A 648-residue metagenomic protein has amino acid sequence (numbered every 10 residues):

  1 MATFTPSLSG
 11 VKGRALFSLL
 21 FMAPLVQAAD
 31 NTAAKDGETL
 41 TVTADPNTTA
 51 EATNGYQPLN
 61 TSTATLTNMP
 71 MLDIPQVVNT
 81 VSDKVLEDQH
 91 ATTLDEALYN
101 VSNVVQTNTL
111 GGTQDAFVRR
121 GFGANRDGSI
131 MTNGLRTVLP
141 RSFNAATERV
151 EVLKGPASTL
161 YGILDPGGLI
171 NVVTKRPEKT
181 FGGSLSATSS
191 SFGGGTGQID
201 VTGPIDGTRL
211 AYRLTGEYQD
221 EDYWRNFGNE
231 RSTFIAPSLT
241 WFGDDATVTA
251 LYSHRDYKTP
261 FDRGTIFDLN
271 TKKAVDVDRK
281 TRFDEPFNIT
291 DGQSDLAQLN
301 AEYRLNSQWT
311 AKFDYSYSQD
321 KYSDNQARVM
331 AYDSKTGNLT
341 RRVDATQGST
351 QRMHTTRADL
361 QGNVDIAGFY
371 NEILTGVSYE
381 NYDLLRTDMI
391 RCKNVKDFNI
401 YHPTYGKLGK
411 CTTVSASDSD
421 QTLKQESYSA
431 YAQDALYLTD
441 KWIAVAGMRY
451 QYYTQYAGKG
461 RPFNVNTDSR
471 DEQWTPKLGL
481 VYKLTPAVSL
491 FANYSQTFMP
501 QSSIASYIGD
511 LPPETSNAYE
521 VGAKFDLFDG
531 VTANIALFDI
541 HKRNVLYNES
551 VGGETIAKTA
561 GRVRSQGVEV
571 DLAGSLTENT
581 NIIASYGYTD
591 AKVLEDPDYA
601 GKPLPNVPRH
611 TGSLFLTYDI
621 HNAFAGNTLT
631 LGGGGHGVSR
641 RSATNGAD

Functional and structural regions predicted by a protein language model:
G37-T180, V521: Acidic, small-polar-rich N-terminal luminal/periplasmic segments of exported/outer-membrane proteins
A146-E148, T159-P237, W241-T247, D295 (+1 more regions): Outer-membrane beta-barrel translocator/receptor signature
P177-G182, D206-L210, D245, Q308 (+6 more regions): Short loop/turn motifs that connect adjacent beta-strands in outer-membrane beta-barrel proteins
Q219-Y223, A236-R304, Y317-Q351, N394-L423 (+2 more regions): Acidic/polar loop-and-plug regions of large Gram-negative outer-membrane beta-barrel proteins
A236, T240-F242, Q351, Y370-Y382 (+2 more regions): Structural signature of Gram-negative outer-membrane beta-barrels, strongest in the C-terminal barrel of TonB-dependent
N300-D320, V343-G458: Face-selective signature of the C-terminal outer-membrane beta-barrel domain
E302-S316, D320-Q326, K483, L490 (+3 more regions): Membrane-embedded beta-barrel scaffold of Gram-negative outer-membrane proteins
T559-N645: Gram-negative outer-membrane beta-barrel transporters
